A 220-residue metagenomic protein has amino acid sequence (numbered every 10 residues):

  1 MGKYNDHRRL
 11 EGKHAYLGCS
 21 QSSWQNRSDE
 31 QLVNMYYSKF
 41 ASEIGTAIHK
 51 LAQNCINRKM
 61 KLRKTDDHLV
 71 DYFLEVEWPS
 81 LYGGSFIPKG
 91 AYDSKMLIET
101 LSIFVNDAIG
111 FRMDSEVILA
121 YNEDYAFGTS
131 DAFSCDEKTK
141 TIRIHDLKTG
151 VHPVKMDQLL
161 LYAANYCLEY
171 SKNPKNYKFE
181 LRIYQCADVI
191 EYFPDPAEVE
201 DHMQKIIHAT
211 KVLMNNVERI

Functional and structural regions predicted by a protein language model:
M1, N5-R8, L17, Q25 (+6 more regions): Compositionally biased, intrinsically disordered low-complexity regions enriched in proline and serine
M1-D71: Charged, glycine-rich intrinsically disordered N-terminal tails and low-complexity linkers that flank
R27-Q31, I142, Y184: Short acidic (Asp/Glu) and glycine-rich catalytic loops that position anionic groups and cofactors
Y37, D146-T149: Surface-exposed cleft-lining segments at the edges of enzyme active sites
A47, D157-N165: Short amphipathic alpha-helical face segments that pack within enzyme cores and frequently flank/anchor catalytic
L51-R143, G150-D157, E169-E180, E191-P194 (+3 more regions): Catalytic cores of nuclease domains that cleave nucleic-acid phosphodiester backbones
I183-V189: Short beta-alpha junction loops
